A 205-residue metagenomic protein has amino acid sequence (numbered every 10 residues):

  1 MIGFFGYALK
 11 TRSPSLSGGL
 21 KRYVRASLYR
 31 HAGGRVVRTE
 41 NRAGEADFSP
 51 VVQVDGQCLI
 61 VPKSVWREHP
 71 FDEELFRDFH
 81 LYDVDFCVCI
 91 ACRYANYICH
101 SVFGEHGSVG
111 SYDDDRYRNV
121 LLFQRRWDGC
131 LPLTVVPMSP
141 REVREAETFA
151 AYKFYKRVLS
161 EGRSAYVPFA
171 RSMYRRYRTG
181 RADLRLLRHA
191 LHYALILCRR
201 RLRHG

Functional and structural regions predicted by a protein language model:
I2-Y29: Short beta-strand-to-loop element that shapes/binds the nucleotide-sugar donor at the catalytic cleft/hinge
K10-L16, D55, E105-D114: Short catalytic/ligand-binding loop motif for oxyanion handling, primarily in non-cytosolic enzymes, centered on
L20-E45: A contiguous catalytic/ligand-binding core that recognizes phosphate-bearing ligands
E40-V61: A recurrent flexible, glycine/aromatic-enriched loop bordering the glycosyltransferase active site that acts as
Q53, K63, R67-C89, N96-E105: Donor nucleotide-sugar recognition loop
C58, F79, E147: Residue-level marker of regulatory loop/turn positions in helix-turn-helix DNA-binding domains and in histidine
Y97-E142: Active-site donor/metal-binding and catalytic loop motifs of nucleotide-sugar-dependent glycosylation enzymes
E142-G205: Non-catalytic, C-terminal membrane-associated alpha-helical segments of glycosyltransferases
